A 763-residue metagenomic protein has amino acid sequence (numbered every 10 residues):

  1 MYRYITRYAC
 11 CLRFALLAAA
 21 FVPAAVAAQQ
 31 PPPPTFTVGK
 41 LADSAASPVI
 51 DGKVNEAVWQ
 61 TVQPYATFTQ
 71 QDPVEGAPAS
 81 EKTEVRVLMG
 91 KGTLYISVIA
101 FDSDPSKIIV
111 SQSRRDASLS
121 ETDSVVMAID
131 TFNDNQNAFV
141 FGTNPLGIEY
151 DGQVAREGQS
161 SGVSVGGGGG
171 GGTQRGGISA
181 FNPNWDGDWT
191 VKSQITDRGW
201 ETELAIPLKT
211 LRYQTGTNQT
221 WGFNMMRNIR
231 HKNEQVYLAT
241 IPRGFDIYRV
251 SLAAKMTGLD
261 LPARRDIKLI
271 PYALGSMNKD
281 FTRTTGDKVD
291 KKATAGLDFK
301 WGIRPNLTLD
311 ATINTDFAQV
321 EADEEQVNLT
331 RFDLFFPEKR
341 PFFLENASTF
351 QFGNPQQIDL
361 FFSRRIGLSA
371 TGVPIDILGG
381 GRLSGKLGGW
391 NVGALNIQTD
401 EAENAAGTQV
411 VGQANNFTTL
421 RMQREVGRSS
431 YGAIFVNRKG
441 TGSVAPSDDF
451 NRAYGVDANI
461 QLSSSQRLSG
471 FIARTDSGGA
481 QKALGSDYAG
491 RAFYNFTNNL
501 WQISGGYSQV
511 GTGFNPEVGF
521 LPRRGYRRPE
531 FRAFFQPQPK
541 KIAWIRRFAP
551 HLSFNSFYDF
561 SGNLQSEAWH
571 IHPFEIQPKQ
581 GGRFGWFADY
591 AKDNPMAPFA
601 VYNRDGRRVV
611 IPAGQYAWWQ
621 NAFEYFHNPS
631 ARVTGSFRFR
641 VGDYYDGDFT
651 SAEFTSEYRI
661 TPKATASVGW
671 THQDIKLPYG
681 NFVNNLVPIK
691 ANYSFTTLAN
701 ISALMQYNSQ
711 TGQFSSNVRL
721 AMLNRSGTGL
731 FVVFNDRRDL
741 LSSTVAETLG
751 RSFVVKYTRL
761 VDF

Functional and structural regions predicted by a protein language model:
M1-C11: N-terminal secretory signal peptides that target proteins for export/translocation
C11-A24: Bacterial N-terminal signal peptides
A27-R424, G432: Structural preference for beta-rich elements and adjacent junctions enriched in aromatics
P207-T215, I247-P262, I303-L307, N346-F350 (+13 more regions): Outer-membrane beta-barrel proteins
T240-P262, A402-Y454, N459-L462, F584-G642 (+2 more regions): Outer-membrane beta-barrel transmembrane domain signature of Gram-negative proteins, especially the mid-to-C-terminal
A263-D310, F417-S477, P539-I542, R547-H551 (+4 more regions): Surface-exposed extracellular loop regions of Gram-negative outer-membrane beta-barrel proteins
I375-G381, L387-G388, A394-N396, V426 (+3 more regions): Large, well-folded core regions of big proteins
D376, F471-F763: Exposed, low-structure sequence patches enriched in small/polar residues
